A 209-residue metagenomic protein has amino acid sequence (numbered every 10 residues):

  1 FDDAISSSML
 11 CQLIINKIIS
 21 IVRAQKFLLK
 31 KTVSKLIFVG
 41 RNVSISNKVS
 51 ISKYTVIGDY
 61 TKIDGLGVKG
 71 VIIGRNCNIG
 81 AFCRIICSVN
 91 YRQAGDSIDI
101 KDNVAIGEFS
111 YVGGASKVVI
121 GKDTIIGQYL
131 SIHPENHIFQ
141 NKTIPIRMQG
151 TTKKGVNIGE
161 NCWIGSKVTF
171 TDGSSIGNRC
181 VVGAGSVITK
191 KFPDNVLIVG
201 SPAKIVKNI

Functional and structural regions predicted by a protein language model:
F1-Y54: Extended, small-residue-rich solenoid/repeat segments and analogous flexible loops that form exposed scaffolds
Q25, S52, R75, I100-D102 (+1 more regions): Generic cytosolic/nucleocytoplasmic N-terminal low-complexity/intrinsically disordered segments
V33-K35, V49, G67, V89 (+3 more regions): Short linear functional motifs in flexible/disordered or boundary regions
L36, G155, N195: A residue-level signal for beta-strand positions that form part of recognition/binding surfaces within mature
I57-D172, S201, I209: Flexible, glycine/small-residue-enriched loop-and-beta-strand segment within the central core of proteins
I72, S175-V199, A203: C-terminal/domain-terminus segments
